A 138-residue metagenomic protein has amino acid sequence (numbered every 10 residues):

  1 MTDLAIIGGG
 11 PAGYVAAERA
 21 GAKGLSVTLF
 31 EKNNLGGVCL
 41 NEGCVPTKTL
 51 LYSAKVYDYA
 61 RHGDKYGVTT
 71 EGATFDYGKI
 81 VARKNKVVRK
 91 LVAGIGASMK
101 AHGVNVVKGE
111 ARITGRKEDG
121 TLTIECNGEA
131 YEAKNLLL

Functional and structural regions predicted by a protein language model:
M1-A12: Beta1/beta-strand and adjacent pyrophosphate-binding region of the FAD-binding site in flavoprotein oxidoreductases
T2, R19-L25, F30-L138: Glycine-rich flavin
G10-A16, A20: N-terminal glycine-/charge-rich "phosphate-binding" loop or analogous flexible N-terminal tail
